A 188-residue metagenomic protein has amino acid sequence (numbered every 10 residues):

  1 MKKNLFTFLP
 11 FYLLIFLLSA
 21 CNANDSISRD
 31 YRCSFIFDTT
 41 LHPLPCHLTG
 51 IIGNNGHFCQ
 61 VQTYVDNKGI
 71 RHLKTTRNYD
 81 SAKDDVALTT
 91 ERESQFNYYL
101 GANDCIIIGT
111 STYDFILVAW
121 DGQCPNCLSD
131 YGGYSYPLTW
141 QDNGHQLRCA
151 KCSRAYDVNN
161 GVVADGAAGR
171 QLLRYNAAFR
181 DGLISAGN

Functional and structural regions predicted by a protein language model:
M1-P10: Bacterial N-terminal signal peptides that target proteins for export
L14, L117, D142-H145: Residue-level signal for mature regions of secreted extracellular proteins and peptides
L17-A20: C-terminal motif of bacterial Sec signal peptides marking the signal peptidase cleavage site
D25-T139, N176-N188: N-terminal pre-ligand scaffold of iron-sulfur
N78-D80, E91-E93, L147-K151, D157-N159: N-terminal start-of-chain detector that recognizes signal peptides and the immediate post-cleavage beginning
C127, C152-S153: Short Cys/His-rich metal-coordination motifs, predominantly Zn2+-binding knuckles/fingers
Q141-L147, Y156-G187: Polybasic, low-complexity binding patches
